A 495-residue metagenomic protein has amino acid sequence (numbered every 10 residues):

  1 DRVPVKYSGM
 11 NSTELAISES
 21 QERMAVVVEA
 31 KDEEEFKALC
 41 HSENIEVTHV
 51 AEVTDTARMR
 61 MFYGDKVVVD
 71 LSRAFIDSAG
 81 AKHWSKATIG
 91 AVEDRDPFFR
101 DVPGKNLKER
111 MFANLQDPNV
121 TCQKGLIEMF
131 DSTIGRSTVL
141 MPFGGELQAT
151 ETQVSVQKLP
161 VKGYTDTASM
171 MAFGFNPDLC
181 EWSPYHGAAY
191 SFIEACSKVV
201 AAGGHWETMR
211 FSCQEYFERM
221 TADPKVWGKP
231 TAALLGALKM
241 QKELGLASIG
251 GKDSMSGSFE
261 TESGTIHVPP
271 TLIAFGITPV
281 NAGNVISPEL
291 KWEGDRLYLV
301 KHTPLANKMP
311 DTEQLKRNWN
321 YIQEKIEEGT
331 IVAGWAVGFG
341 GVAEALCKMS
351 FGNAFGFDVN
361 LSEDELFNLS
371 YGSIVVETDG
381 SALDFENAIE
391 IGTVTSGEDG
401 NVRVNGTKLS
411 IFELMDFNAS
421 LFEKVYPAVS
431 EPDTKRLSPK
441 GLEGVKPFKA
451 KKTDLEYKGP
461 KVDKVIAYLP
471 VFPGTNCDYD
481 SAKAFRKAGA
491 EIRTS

Functional and structural regions predicted by a protein language model:
D1-T13, T152-Y164, S191-G204, A237 (+3 more regions): Structured alpha-helical segments in the cores of large, soluble enzyme domains
M10-T13, S20-E22, S370-G372: A structural-propensity feature for long, helix-poor, extended segments
A25-E29, V375-D379: Short hydrophobic/aromatic beta-strand micro-patches that form the beta-sheet surface supporting nucleotide- or nucleic
A30-T165, A172-C180, K225-A232, A247 (+4 more regions): Intein/HINT protein-splicing elements and their conserved insertion hotspots or analogous self-processing inserts
E181-F259: A glycine-rich phosphate/pyrophosphate-binding beta-strand-loop-alpha-helix module
N476-D478: Short N-terminal binding/cap micro-motifs at the start of the first secondary-structure element
K483-S495: Flexible gly/pro-rich beta->alpha loop and the following alpha-helix that scaffold active-site loops
